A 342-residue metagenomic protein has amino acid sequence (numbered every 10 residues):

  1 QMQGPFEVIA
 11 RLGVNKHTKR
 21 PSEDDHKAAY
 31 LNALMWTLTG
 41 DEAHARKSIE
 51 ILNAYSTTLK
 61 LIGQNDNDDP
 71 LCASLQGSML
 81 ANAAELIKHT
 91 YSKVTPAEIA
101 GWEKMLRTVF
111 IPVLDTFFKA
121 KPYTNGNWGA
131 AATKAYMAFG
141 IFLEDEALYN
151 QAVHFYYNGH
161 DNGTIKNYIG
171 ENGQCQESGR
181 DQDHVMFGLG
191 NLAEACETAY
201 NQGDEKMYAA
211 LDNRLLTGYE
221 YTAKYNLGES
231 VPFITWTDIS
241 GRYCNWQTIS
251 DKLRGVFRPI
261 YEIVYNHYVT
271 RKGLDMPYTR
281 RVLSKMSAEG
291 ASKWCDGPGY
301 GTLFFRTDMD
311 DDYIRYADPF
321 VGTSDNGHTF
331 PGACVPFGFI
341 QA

Functional and structural regions predicted by a protein language model:
Q1-K119, Q176, K206-M309: Extracellular glycan-targeting catalytic surfaces
D25, A29-N32, A132-T133, G188 (+1 more regions): TPR repeat positional signature
A33-T37, A81-H89, A138-F142, G190-N201: Short glycine/serine- and small hydrophobic-enriched flexible loop segments
K47-E50, Q151-A152, T329-F330: Short hydrophobic alpha-helical segments that form membrane-spanning helices or hydrophobic packing faces of helical
A73-Q76, G129-A130, V185: An alpha-helical repeat/solenoid feature that recognizes helix-turn-helix modules
A81-Q176: Active-site lining segments of carbohydrate-active enzymes
G140-T235: Long, repeat-rich segments with strong aromatic
D310-A342: Accessory carbohydrate-recognition regions in carbohydrate-active enzymes
